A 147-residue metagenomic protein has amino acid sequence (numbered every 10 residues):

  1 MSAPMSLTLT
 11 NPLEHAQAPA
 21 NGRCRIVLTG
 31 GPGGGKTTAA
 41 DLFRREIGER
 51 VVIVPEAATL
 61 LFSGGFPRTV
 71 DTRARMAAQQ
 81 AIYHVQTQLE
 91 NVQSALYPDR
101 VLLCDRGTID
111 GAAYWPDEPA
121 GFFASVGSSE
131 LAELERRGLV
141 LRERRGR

Functional and structural regions predicted by a protein language model:
M1-R25: Extreme N-terminal, non-catalytic leader segments that precede Walker-type/kinase nucleotide-binding cores
L28: Hydrophobic anchor at the beta1->P-loop junction of P-loop NTPases
G31: P-loop (Walker A) phosphate-binding loop of NTP-binding proteins
K36: Conserved lysine of the Walker
D41, R45-V85: Conserved substrate/cofactor phosphate-moiety recognition/catalytic segment in nucleotide-dependent phosphotransferases
F66-T108, A113, D117-A120: Conserved nucleotide-sensing/catalytic segment adjacent to the nucleotide-binding pocket in NTP-handling enzymes
R106-R147: ATP-dependent NMP and nucleoside kinases share a basic, alpha-helical "lid"
